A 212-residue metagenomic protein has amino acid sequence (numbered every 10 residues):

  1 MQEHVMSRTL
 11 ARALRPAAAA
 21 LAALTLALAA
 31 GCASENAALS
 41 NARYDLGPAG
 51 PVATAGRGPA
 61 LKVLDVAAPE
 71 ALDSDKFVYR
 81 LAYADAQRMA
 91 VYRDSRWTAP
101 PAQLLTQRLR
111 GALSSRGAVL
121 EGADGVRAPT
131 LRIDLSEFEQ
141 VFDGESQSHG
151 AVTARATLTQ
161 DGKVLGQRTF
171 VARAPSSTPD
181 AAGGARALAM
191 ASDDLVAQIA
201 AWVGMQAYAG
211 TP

Functional and structural regions predicted by a protein language model:
E3-L21: Bacterial N-terminal signal peptides that target proteins for export
A27-G31: C-terminal motif of bacterial Sec signal peptides marking the signal peptidase cleavage site
A33-P101, Q206-P212: A structural "domain/chain start" motif
A33-V52, G111, S115-D161, T178: Surface-exposed short loop/turn segments
R57-K62, D75-F77, R127-L131, S148-A154 (+1 more regions): Envelope-exposed proteins and targeting segments
V66, D134-E139, V171-R173: Generic short beta-strand segments
D85-R96, K163-A201, Y208: Short secondary-structure boundary motifs at beta->alpha junctions and helix caps
R110, S114-A118, A200-Y208: Sec-exported extracytoplasmic/periplasmic mature domains
